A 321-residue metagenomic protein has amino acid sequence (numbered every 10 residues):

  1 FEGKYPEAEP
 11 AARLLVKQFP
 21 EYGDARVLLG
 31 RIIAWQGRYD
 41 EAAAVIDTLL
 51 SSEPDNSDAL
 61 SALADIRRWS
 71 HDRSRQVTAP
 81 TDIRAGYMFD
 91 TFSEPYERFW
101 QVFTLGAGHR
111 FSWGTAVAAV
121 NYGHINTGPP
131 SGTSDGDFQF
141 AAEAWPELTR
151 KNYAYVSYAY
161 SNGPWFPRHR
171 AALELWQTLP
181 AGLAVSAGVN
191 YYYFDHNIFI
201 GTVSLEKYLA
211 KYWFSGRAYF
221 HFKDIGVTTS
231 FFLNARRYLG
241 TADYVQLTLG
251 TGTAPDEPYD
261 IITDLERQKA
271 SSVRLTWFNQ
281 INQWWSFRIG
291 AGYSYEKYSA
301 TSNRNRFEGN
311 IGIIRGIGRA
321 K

Functional and structural regions predicted by a protein language model:
F1-E2, Q18, W35-Q36, S52 (+1 more regions): Register position in tetratricopeptide repeats
L14-L15, T48-L49: Canonical positions in the second alpha-helix
R73-T91, H109-A118, A154: Transmembrane beta-strand segments of Gram-negative outer membrane beta-barrel proteins
D90-Q101, V120-F140, S157-G182, S186-E308: Outer-membrane beta-barrel translocator/channel fold
